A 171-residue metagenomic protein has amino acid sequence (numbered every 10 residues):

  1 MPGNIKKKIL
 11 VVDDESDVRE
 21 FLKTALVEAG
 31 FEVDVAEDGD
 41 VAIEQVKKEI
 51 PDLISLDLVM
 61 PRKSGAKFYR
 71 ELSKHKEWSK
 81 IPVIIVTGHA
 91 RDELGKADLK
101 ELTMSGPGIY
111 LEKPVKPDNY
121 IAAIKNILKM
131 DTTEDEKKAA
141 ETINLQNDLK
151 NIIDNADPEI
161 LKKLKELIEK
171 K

Functional and structural regions predicted by a protein language model:
E20-E28: Charged docking surfaces used in two-component/phosphorelay signaling
V35-E44, G65: Helix N-cap/capping motif at the beta->alpha junctions
E44, A66-S79: Short amphipathic alpha-helix used as the core "switch/output" element in two-component signaling
E49-S55: Active-site beta3 strand of CheY-like receiver
D57, T87: Active-site residues of response regulator receiver
M60: Receiver (REC) domain active-site loop signature in two-component systems and cognate sites in sensor histidine kinases
K67, S79, A90-E112, D118-K125 (+2 more regions): Alpha4 helix (beta4-alpha4-beta5 surface) of REC/receiver domains from two-component response regulators
K129-K171: CheY-like receiver
